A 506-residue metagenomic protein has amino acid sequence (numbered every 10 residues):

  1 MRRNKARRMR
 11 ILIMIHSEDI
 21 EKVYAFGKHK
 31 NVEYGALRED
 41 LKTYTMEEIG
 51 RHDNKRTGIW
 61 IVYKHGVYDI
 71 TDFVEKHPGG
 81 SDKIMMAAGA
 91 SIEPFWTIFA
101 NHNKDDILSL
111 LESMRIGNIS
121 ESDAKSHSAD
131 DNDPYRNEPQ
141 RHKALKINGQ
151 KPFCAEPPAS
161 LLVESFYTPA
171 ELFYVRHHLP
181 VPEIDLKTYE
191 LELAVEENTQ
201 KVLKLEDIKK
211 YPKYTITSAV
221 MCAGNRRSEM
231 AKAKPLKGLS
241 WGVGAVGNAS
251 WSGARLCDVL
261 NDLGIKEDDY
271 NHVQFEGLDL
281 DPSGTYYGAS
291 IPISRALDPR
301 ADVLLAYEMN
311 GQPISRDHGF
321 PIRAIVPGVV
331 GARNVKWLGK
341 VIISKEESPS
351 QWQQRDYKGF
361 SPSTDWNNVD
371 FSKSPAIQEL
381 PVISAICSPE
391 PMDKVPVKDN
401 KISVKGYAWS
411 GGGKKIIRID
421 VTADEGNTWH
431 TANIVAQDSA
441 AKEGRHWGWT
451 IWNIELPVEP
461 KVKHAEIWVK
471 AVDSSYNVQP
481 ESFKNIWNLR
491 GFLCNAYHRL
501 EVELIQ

Functional and structural regions predicted by a protein language model:
M1-A155, S218: Histidine-anchored, small-residue-rich loop motif
K76, Y214, G244-W251, R316: Extracytoplasmic/periplasmic, Sec-exported soluble proteins
G80, I92, N103, I107 (+4 more regions): Stable alpha-helical elements in mature extracytoplasmic
W96-T97, G242-V246, K394: Active-site rim elements
E121-E192, E196-L203, K213, T217 (+1 more regions): Extended, aromatic/histidine-rich regions of cofactor-dependent oxidoreductases associated with respiratory
T215-A245: Short, conserved helix/loop micro-motifs enriched in His/Cys and acidic residues
V243-R255, G264, D268: Mid-length scaffold segments of soluble, non-membrane domains
